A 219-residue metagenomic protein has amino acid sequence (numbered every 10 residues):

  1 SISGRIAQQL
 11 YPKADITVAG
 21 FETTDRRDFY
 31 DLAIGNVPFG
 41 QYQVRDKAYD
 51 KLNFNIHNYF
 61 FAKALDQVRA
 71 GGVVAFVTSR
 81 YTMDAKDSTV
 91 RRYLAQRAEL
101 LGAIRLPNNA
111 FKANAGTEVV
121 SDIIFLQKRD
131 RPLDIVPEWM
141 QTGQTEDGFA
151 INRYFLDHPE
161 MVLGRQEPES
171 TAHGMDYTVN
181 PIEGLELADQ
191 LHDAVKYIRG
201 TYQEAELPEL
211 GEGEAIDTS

Functional and structural regions predicted by a protein language model:
S1-G35, G40-Y42, F54, S79-Y81 (+1 more regions): Conserved S-adenosyl-L-methionine
Q8, T23-R26, D66, L94 (+1 more regions): A general structural signal for stabilizing positions within well-ordered secondary structure
V18, K51-K112, V119-L126: Conserved Class I SAM-dependent methyltransferase catalytic core
E22-R26, N109-A113, T171-A172: A short acidic, often aromatic-flanked loop/helix-cap motif at beta-alpha or helix-coil junctions that lines enzyme
P38, N108, R129: Flexible loop residues that form catalytic and substrate-binding hotspots at small-molecule/glycan-binding clefts
Y42-K47, K86-D87: Conserved ATPase-coupling elements of RecA-like P-loop NTPase cores
A113-I216: Flexible, glycine-/basic-rich loop-and-beta segments that form/coincide with the SAM-dependent methyltransferase
